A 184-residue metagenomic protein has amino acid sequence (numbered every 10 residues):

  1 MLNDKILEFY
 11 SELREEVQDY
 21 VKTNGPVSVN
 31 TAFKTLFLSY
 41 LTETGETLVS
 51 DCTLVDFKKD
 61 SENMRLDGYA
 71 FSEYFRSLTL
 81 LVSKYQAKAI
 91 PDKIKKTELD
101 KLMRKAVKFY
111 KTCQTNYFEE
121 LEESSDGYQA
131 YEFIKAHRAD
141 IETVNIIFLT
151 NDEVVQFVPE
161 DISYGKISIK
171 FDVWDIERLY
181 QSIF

Functional and structural regions predicted by a protein language model:
M1-F184: N-terminal extension/subdomain marker
